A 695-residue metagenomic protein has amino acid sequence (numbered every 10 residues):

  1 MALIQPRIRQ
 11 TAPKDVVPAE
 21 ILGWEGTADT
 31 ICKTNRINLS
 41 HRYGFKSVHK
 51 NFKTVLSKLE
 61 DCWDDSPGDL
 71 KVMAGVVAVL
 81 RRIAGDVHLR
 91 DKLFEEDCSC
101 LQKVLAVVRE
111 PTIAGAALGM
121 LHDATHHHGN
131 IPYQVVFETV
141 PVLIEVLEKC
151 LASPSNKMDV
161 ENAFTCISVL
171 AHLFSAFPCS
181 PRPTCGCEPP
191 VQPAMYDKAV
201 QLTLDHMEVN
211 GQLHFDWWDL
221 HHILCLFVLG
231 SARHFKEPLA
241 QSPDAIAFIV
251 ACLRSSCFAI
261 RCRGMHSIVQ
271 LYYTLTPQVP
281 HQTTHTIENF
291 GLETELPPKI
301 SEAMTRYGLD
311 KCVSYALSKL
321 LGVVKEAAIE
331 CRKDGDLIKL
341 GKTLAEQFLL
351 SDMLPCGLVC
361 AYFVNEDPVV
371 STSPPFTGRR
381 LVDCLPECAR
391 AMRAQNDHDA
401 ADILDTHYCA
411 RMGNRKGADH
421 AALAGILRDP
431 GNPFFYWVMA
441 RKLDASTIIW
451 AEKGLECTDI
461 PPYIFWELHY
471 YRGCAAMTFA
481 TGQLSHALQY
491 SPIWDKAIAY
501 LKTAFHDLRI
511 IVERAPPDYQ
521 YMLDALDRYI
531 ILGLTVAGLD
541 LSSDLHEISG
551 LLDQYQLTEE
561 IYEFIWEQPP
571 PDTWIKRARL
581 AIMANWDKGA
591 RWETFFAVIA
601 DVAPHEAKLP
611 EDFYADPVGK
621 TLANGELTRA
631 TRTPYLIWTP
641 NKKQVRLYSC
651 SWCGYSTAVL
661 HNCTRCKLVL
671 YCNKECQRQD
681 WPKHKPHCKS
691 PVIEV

Functional and structural regions predicted by a protein language model:
M1-D64, L70, G75-V79, S99-K103 (+15 more regions): Short alpha-helical interaction motifs and adjacent low-complexity tails used for partner binding in regulatory proteins
Q5-R9, V16-S40, K71-L89, G115-I131 (+3 more regions): Alpha-helical solenoid repeat architecture
C32-T54, S66-M73, R82-L101, A114 (+5 more regions): Elongated alpha-helical scaffolds that mediate protein-protein interactions in large eukaryotic proteins, primarily
T34, N38, V79-V87, A124-I131 (+19 more regions): Residue-level signature of the C-terminal ends
F45-E60, D97-E110, V136-P154, E188-N210 (+6 more regions): Amphipathic alpha-helical segments within extended alpha-helical solenoids and repeat-rich scaffolds in large
S66, A106-E110, A152-N156, V209-L213 (+4 more regions): Solenoid-like repeat scaffolds
A78, G119-M120, L226, H266-S267 (+7 more regions): "A position-specific structural signal for the A-helix of alpha-solenoid helical repeats
D399-R411, D419-Y471, Q489-A497: Alpha-helical adaptor scaffolds
